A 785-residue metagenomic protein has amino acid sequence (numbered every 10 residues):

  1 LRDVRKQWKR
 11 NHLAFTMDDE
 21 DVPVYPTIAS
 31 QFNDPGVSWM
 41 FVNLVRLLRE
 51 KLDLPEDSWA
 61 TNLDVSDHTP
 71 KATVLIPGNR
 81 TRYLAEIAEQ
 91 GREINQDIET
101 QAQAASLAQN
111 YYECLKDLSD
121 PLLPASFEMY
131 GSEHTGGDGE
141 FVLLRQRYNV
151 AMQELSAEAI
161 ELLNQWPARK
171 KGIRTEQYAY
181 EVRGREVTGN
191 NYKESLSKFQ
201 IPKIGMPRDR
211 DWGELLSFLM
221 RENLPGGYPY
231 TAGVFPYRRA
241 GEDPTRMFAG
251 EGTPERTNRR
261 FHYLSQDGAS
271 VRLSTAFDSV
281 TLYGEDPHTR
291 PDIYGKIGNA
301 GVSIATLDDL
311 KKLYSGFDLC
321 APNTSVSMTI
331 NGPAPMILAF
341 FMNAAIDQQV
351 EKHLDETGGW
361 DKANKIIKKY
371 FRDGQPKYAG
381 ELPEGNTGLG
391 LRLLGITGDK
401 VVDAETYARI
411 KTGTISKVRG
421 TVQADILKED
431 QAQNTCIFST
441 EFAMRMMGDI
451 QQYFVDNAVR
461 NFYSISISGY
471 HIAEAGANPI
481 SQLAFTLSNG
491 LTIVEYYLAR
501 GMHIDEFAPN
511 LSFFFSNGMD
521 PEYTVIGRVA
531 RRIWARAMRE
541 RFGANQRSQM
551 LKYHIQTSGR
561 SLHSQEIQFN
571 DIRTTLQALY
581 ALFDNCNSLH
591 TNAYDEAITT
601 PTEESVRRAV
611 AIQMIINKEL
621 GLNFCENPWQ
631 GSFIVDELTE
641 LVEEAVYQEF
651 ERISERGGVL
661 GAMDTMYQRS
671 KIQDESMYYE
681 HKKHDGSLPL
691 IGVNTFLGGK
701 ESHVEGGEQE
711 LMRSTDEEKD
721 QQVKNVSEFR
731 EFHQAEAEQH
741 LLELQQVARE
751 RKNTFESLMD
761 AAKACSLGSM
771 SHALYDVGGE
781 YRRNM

Functional and structural regions predicted by a protein language model:
L1-P55: Canonical P-loop GTPase G-domain recognition
R2-D18, R460, G501-F507, A544-T557 (+5 more regions): Flexible glycine/proline-rich, aromatic-decorated loop/lid segments
D3-Q7, N43, L47, L264 (+17 more regions): Generic, well-ordered alpha-helical scaffold segments in large soluble proteins
D18-Y25, R290-I293, L319-T324, L427-E429 (+10 more regions): Short acidic (Asp/Glu) and glycine-rich catalytic loops that position anionic groups and cofactors
V24-T27, Q431-C436, I472-N478, F514-E522 (+6 more regions): Short beta-alpha connecting loops at secondary-structure transitions that line or flank enzyme active sites
W39, M336-F340, E474-A484, G518-V529 (+7 more regions): Short glycine/threonine-rich loop-to-helix capping motif typified by GTGT followed within a few residues by an Asp-Pro
K51-L282, A363-I367, F371-P376, A611-M614 (+1 more regions): Flexible, glycine-rich loop/tail regions that form catalytic "lids" or insertion modules at the edges of active sites
N164-P167, K171-N517, E522-Y523, R541 (+5 more regions): Catalytic alpha/beta active-site cores
